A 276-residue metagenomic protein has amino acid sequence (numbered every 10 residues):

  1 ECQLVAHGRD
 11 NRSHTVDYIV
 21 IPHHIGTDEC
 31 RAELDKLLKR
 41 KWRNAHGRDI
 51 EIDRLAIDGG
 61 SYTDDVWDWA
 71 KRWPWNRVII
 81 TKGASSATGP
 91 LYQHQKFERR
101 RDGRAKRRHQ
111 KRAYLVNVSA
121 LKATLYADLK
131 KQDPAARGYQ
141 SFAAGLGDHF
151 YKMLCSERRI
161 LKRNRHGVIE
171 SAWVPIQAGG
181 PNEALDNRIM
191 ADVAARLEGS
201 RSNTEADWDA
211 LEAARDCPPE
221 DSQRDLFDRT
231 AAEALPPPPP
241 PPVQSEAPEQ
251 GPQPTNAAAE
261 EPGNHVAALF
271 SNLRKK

Functional and structural regions predicted by a protein language model:
E1-L55, P248-E249, V266-R274: Nucleic-acid-processing active sites and adjacent nucleic-acid-binding tracks, predominantly divalent metal-dependent
R12-T15, E51, A87, Q93 (+4 more regions): Intrinsically disordered, low-complexity, compositionally biased regions/tails
I19-P22, F97, G179, E246 (+1 more regions): Compositionally biased, intrinsically disordered low-complexity segments enriched in polar/proline residues
T27, Y114, V118, A259-G263: Intrinsic-disorder-associated interaction segments
G60-E233, Q244-S245, K276: C-terminal nuclease/phosphodiesterase catalytic domains that cleave nucleic-acid phosphodiester bonds
E183, A191, N264-F270: Hydrophobic, glycine-enriched assembly/anchoring segments
R229-V266: Long, low-complexity intrinsically disordered regions
